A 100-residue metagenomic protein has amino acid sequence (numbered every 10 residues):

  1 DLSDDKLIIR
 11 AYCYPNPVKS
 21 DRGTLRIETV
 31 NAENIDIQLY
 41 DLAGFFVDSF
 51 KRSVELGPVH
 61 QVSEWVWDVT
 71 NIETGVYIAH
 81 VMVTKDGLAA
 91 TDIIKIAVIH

Functional and structural regions predicted by a protein language model:
D1, Y14, S20, W65 (+2 more regions): C-terminal tail/sorting-segment detector
D1-Y40, S49, V62-V66, G87: Glycine-centered coil/turn sites that cap beta-strands in beta-rich domains
A32-E33, P58, H100: Glycine-centered flexibility motif
V47-G57: Solvent-exposed serine/threonine-rich low-complexity stretches and specific carbohydrate-binding patches
V54, H60-Q61, I94: Flexible domain-boundary/linker segments
